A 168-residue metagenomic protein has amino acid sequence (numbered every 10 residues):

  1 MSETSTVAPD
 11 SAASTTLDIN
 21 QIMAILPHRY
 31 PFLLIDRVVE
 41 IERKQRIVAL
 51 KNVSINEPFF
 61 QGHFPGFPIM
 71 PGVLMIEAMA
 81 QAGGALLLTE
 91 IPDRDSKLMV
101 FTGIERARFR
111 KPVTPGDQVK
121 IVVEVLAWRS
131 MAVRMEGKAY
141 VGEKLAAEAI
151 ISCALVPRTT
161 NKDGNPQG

Functional and structural regions predicted by a protein language model:
S2-V39, I47, S152, K162: Flexible, low-complexity linker/boundary loops enriched in proline and small hydrophobic residues that flank enzymatic
E3, V7-T16, G83-K120, A146-E148 (+1 more regions): Hydrophobic beta-strand-centered segment that forms part of the acyl-chain substrate-binding groove
M23, G66, F109-K111: Beta-strand-rich interaction surfaces with strong enrichment in secreted/lumenal proteins
R29-M70: Catalytic strand-loop segment that frames the active site of acyl-thioester-processing enzymes
L33, K44-V48, Q118-K120, A132-R134 (+1 more regions): Intrinsic-disorder/low-complexity, polar/charged segments enriched in Ser/Thr/Lys/Arg/Asp/Glu/Gln
V38, I104-G142: Hydrophobic beta-sheet segments that form the core/acyl-binding groove of ACP/CoA-dependent acyl-chain-processing
V38, Q45, M70-D93: Active-site helix/loop of acyl-thioester processing domains in fatty-acid/polyketide metabolism, spanning hotdog-fold
A147, I151-G168: C-terminal output/interaction extensions
